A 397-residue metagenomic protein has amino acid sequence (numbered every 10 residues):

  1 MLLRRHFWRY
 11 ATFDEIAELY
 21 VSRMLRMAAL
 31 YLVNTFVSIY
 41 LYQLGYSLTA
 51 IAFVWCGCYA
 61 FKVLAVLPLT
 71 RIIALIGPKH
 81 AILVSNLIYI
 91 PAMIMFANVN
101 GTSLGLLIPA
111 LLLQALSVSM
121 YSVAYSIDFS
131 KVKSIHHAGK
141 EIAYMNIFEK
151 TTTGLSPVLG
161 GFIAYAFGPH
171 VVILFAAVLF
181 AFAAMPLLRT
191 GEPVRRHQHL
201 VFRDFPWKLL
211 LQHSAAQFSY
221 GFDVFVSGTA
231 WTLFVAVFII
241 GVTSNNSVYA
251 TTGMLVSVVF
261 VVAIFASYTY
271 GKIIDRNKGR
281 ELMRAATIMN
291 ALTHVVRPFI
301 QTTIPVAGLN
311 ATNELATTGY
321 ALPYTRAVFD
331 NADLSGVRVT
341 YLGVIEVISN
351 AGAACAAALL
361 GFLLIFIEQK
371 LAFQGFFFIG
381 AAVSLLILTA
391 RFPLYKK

Functional and structural regions predicted by a protein language model:
L2, P68-T70, F180-V194, G375-K397: Multi-pass alpha-helical transporter architecture, strongest for 12-TM Major Facilitator/SLC carriers used
L2-V63, L209-L255: Helix-loop boundary and gating motifs at the non-cytosolic
E18-T35, C58-T70, I88, A110-A164 (+3 more regions): Substrate-agnostic recognition of the 12-TM MFS/MFS-like secondary transporter fold
L64-N100: Conserved MFS/SLC helix-loop-helix module at the cytosolic interface between two early adjacent transmembrane helices
A65-P78, A164, F265-G279, L364-I365: Helix-to-loop junctions at the C-terminal end of transmembrane segments in multipass secondary transporters
L87-T102, I288-T302: C-terminal ends and interior cores of transmembrane alpha-helices in multi-pass membrane transporters/permeases
Y165-V178, N245-S247, A358-S384: A membrane-interface helix-boundary motif in multi-pass transporters
E281-A321: C-terminal transmembrane helical hairpin of 12-TM major facilitator-type secondary transporters
